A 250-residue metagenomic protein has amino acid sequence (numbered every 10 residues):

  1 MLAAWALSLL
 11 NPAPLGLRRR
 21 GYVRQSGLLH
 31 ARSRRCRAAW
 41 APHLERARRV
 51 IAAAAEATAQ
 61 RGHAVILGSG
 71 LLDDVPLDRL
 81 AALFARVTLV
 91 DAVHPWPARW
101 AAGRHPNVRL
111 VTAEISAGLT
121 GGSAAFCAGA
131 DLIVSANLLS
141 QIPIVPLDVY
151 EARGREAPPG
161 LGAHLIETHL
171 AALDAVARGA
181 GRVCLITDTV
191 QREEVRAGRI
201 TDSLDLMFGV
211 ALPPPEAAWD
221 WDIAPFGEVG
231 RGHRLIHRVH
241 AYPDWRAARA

Functional and structural regions predicted by a protein language model:
L2-R61: Class I SAM-dependent methyltransferase Rossmann-like catalytic core, especially the SAM/SAH-binding loop
A59-L72: Conserved class I S-adenosyl-L-methionine
G70-F84: Conserved SAM-binding loop of SAM-dependent methyltransferases across substrates and taxa, primarily the Class I
R86-D91, T112: Conserved SAM-binding motif I beta-strand of class I
A98, Q191-A250: Charged, low-complexity C-terminal accessory regions
R99-C127: S-adenosyl-L-methionine
V134-S135, P158-A172, A180-D188: Conserved beta-strand signature within the Rossmann-like core of class I S-adenosyl-L-methionine
L139-T168: Mobile active-site "lid"/loop adjacent to the S-adenosyl-L-methionine
